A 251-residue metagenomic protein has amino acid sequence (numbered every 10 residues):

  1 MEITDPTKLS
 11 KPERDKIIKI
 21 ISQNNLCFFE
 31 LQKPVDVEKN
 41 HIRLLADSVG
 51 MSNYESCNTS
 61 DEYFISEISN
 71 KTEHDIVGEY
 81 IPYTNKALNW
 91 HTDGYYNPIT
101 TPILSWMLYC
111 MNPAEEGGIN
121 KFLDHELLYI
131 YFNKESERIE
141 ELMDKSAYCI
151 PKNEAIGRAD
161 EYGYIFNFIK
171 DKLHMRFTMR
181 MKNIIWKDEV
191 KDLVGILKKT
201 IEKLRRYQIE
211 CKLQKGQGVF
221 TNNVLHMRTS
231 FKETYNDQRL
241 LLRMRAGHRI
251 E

Functional and structural regions predicted by a protein language model:
M1-E55, E210-L213, G218: N-terminal auxiliary "cap/dimerization" subdomain that precedes the catalytic jelly-roll/cupin core of mononuclear
M1-K8, I20-S22, Y63-G218, V224-E251: Active-site environment of non-heme Fe oxygenases that use a 2-His-1-carboxylate facial triad
E38-I76, M107: Long, hydrophobic, well-ordered secondary-structure blocks that form the structural core and pocket-lining surfaces
